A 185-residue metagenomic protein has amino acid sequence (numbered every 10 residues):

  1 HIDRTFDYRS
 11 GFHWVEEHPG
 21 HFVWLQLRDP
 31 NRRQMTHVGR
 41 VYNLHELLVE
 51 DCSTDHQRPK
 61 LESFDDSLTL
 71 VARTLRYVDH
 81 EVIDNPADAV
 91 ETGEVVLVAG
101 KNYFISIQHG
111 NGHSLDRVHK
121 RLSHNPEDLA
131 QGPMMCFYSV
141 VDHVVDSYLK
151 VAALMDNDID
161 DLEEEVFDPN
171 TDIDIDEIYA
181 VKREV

Functional and structural regions predicted by a protein language model:
H1-V185: Peripheral, non-transmembrane regulatory/ligand-interaction domains of membrane transport proteins
